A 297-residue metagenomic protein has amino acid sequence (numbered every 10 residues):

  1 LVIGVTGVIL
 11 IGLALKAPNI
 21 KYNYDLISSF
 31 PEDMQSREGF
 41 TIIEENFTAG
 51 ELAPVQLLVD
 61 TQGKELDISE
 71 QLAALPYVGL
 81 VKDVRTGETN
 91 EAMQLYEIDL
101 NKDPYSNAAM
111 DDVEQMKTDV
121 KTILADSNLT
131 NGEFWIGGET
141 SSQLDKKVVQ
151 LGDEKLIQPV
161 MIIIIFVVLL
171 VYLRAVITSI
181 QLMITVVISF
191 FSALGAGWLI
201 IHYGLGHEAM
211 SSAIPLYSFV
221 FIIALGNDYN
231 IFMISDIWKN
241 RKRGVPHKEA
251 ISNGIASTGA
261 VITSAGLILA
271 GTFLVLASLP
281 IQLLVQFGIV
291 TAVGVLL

Functional and structural regions predicted by a protein language model:
V2, T6, L156-I165, F190 (+2 more regions): Hydrophobic alpha-helical transmembrane segments in multi-pass membrane proteins
G4-Q35, S278-I281: Transmembrane helices with small-residue packing motifs
N19-Y203, H207-A209, I231, V295: Structured non-transmembrane domains adjacent to transmembrane bundles in polytopic membrane proteins
V168-L169, A256-L297: Hydrophobic, glycine/alanine-rich multi-pass transmembrane helices and their short helix-loop junctions in large
M183, F232-W238, G271-F273, G288: Re-entrant/interfacial helical elements at transmembrane boundaries that shape and gate the permeation pathway
H202-A224, Q286: Loop-to-helix entry region at the N-terminal start of transmembrane alpha-helices in multi-pass membrane transporters
V220-N240, I262: Short helical (or helix-break) motifs at transmembrane helix termini and adjacent helical loops in multi-pass membrane
R241-T263: Helix-loop junctions and hydrophobic alpha-helical segments within the transmembrane domains of large membrane
